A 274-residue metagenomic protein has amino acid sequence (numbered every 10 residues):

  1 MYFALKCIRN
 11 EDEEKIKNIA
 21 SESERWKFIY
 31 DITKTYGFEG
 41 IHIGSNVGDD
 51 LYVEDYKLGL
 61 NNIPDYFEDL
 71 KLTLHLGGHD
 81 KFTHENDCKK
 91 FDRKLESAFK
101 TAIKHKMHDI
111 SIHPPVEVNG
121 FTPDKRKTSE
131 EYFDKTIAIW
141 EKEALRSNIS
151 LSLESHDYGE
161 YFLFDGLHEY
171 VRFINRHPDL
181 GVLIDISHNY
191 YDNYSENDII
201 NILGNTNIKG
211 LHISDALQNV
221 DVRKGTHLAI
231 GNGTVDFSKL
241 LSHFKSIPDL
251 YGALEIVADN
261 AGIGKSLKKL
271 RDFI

Functional and structural regions predicted by a protein language model:
M1-C7, E11-G37, D92, K100-K106 (+2 more regions): Histidine-acidic metal/acid-base catalytic patches
M1-E13, L60-T73, G77-T83, V182-L183: Mobile, glycine- and charge-enriched loop segments and immediately flanking short secondary-structure elements within
R9-E11, S45-V47, G78-D80, P114-V118 (+4 more regions): Active-site-proximal loop/turn and secondary-structure-junction residues that shape catalytic pockets, frequently
A20-F28, Y66, H84-G181, Y191 (+2 more regions): Active-site acidic/histidine proton-transfer and metal-coordination neighborhood in alpha/beta enzyme cores
E39-Y52, K71-H75, I110-S111: Short, well-structured secondary-structure segments
H42-P64, G120: Glycine-rich, proline-tolerant flexible connector loops at the mouths of alpha/beta enzymes
D55-D69, K135-E143, D198-I202, D236-H243: Catalytic-core regions built around general acid/base machinery
